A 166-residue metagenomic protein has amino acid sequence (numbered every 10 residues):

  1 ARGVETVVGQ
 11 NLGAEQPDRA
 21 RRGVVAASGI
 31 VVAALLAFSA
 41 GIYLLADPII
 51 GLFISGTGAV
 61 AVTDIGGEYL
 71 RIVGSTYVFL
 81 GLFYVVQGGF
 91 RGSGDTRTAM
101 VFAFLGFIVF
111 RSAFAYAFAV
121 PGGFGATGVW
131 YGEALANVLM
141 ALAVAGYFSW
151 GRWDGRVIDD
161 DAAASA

Functional and structural regions predicted by a protein language model:
A1-A46, L80-F102: Small-residue-rich hydrophobic transmembrane alpha-helices
Q10, G51-S55, E68, G92 (+2 more regions): Transmembrane helix-loop junction
V31, L70-V73, Y77, A103-F104 (+1 more regions): Residue-level recognition of transmembrane alpha-helices in multi-pass small-molecule transporters/permeases
S39-V60, G67: Short membrane-interface helical motifs at transmembrane helix boundaries in multi-pass membrane transporters
P48, I108-L142, G146-S149, W153-V157: Membrane-interface helix-loop junctions in multi-pass transport and translocation proteins
G58-V86: Alpha-helical transmembrane segments of multi-pass membrane proteins
A59, D95-T96, G125: Short loop-to-helix capping motifs
D154-A166: Intrinsic disorder in cytosolic terminal tails and internal cytosolic loops of multi-pass membrane transporters
